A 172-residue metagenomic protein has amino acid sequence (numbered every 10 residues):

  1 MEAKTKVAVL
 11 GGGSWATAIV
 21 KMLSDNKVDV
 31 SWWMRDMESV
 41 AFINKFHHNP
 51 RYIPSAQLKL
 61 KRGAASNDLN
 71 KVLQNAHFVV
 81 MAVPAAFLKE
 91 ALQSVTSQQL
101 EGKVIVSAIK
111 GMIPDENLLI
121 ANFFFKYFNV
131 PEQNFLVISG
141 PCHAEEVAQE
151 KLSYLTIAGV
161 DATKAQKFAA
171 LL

Functional and structural regions predicted by a protein language model:
M1-A56, G63-N67: NAD(P)+-binding Rossmann beta1-loop-alpha1 motif at the extreme N-terminus of oxidoreductases
S31, R35, E116, K164: Short acidic-hydrophobic sequence patches enriched in Asp/Glu that either
A56-L58, I138: Short coil/turn segments at secondary-structure boundaries
S66-L69, L73-Q74, F78-L152, A165 (+1 more regions): Rossmann-like NAD(P)(H) cofactor-binding subdomain of soluble oxidoreductases
T156-V160: Short beta-strand-to-turn element immediately C-terminal to the catalytic PLP-Schiff-base lysine in fold type I
L172: Catalytic, metal-anchored helix/loop core of enzyme active sites in primary metabolism
